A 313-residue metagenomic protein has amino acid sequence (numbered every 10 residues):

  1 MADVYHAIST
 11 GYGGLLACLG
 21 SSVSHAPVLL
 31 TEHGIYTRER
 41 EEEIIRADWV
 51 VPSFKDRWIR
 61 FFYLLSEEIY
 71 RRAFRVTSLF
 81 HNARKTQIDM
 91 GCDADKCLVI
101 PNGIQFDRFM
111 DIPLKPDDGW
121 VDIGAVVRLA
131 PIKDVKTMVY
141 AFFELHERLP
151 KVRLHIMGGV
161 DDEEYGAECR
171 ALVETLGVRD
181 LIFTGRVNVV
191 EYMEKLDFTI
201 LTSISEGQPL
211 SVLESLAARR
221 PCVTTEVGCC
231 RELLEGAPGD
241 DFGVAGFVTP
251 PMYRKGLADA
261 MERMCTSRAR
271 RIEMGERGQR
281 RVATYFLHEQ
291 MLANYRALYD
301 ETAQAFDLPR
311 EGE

Functional and structural regions predicted by a protein language model:
N82, G103: Carbohydrate-associated surface elements
I104, T175-M193, M252: Conserved active-site histidine-acidic residue motif and adjacent donor-binding/catalytic loop of glycosyltransferases
M110-H146, H155: Conserved donor-binding/catalytic core segment of Leloir-type glycosyltransferases
H155, G166-R186, L308: Nucleotide-activated donor-binding/catalytic signature segment of Leloir-type glycosyltransferases, i.e., the conserved
I204: Aromatic "clamp/platform" in nucleotide-sugar-dependent glycosyltransferases that forms part of the donor/acceptor
P221-T224, G228-E235: Short hydrophobic beta-strand element within catalytic cores of glycosyltransferases and related nucleotide-activated
G236-R254, R263-R268: Conserved acidic donor-binding segment of nucleotide-sugar-dependent glycosyltransferases
G256, R263, R270-Y285, M291-E301: A short, well-ordered alpha-helix in the C-terminal region of glycosyltransferases
